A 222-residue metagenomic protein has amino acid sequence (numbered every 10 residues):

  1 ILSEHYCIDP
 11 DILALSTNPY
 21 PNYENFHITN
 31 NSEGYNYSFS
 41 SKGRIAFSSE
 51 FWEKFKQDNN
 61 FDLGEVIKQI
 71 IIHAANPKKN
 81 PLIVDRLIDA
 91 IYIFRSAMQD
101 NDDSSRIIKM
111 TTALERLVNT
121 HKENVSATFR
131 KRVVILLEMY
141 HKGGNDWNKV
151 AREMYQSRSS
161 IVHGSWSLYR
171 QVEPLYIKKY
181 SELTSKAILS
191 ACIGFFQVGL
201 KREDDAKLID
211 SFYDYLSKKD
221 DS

Functional and structural regions predicted by a protein language model:
I1-S105, L175-K178, E182, A187-A191 (+1 more regions): Charged, non-catalytic interaction/linker regions at domain boundaries that couple catalytic cores to substrate
P81-A90, R130-R132, Y155-V162: Active-site-adjacent bridging/hinge elements
A90, M110, A151-M154, I177: Hydrophobic packing residues in well-ordered alpha-helices of helical domains and bundles
I93-F94, R130-Y140, S160-L168: Surface-exposed loop-to-helix/strand elements on domain peripheries
F94-A97, N101, L114-H121, L136-L137 (+2 more regions): Generic structural signal for hydrophobic core residues of well-folded globular domains
I108-N145: Flexible secondary-structure boundary motifs
K109-M110, S126-K131, S167, Q171-Y180: Composition- and surface-driven signal marking solvent-exposed, interaction-prone regions in large proteins
N145-P174: Histidine-centered, metal-coordinating catalytic motifs and their short helical/loop contexts
